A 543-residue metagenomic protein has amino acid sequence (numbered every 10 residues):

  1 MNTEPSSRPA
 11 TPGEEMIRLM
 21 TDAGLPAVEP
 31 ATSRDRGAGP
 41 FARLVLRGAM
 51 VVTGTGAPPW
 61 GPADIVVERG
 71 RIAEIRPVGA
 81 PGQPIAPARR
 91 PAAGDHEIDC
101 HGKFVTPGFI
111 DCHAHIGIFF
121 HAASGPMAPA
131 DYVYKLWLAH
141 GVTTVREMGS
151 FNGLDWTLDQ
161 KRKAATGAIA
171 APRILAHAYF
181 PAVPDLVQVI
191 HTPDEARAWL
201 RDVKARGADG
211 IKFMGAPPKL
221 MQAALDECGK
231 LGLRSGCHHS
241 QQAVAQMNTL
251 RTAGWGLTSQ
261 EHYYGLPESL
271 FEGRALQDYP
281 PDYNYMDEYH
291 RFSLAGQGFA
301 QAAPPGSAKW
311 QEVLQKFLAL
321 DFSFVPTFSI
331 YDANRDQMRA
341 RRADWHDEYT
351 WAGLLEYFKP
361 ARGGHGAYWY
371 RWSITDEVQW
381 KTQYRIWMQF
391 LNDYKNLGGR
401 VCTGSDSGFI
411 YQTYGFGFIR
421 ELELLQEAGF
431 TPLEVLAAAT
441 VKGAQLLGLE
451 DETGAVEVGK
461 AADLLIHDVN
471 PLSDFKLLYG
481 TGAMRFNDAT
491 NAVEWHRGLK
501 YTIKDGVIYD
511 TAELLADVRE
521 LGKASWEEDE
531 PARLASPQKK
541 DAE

Functional and structural regions predicted by a protein language model:
L25-T32, R36-A42, V51, A57-T106: Histidine-rich, glycine-flanked metal-binding segment
A49, W369-Q379, Y384, Q389 (+2 more regions): C-terminal helical cap
P84-I85, A114-P129, F180-T192, A295-G298 (+3 more regions): Acidic/histidine-rich helix-loop elements that form or flank divalent-metal/phosphate-binding sites at the catalytic
R90, E97-T166, L186, H191 (+2 more regions): Metal-associated gating/positioning segment near the N- to mid-region
V133-L154, A171-A182, D202-A216, L225 (+4 more regions): Divalent metal-dependent hydrolysis catalytic cores, especially in the metallo-beta-lactamase
N152-L158, G215-E227, L270-P280: Active-site-adjacent beta->alpha loops and helix N-cap segments on the catalytic face of soluble alpha/beta enzymes
D202-D209, T258, L266-A428, R519-E543: Active-site neighborhoods of metal-dependent hydrolases
A461-R519: C-terminal cap of metal-dependent C-N hydrolases
